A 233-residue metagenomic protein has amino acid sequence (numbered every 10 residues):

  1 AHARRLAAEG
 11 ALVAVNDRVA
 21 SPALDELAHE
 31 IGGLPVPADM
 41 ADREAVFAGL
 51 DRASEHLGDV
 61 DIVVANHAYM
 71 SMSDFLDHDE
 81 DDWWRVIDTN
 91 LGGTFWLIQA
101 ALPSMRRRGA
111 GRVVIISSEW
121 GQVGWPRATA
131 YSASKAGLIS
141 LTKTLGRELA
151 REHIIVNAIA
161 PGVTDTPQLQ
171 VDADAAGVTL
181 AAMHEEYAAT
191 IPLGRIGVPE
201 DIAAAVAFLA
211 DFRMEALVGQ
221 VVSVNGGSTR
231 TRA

Functional and structural regions predicted by a protein language model:
A1-A14: Canonical Rossmann dinucleotide-binding motif of NAD(H)/NADP(H)-dependent dehydrogenases/reductases, specifically
D74-F75, D79-I87, M183, Y187: Substrate-binding pocket helix/loop in short-chain dehydrogenase/reductase
H78, G124-S132, T144, D172: Active-site loop-to-helix junction immediately N-terminal to the catalytic Tyr of the SDR YXXXK motif in Rossmann-fold
I98, S134, T142: Active-site helix of classical SDR
P103, R147-R151, E215: Alpha-helical segment proximal to the catalytic Tyr-Lys
S118: Residue(s) in the substrate-gating loop at a strand-loop-helix junction that position the organic substrate next
V123, A207, V218-A233: Short C-terminal tail/terminal secondary-structure segment of NAD(P)H-dependent dehydrogenase/reductase domains
